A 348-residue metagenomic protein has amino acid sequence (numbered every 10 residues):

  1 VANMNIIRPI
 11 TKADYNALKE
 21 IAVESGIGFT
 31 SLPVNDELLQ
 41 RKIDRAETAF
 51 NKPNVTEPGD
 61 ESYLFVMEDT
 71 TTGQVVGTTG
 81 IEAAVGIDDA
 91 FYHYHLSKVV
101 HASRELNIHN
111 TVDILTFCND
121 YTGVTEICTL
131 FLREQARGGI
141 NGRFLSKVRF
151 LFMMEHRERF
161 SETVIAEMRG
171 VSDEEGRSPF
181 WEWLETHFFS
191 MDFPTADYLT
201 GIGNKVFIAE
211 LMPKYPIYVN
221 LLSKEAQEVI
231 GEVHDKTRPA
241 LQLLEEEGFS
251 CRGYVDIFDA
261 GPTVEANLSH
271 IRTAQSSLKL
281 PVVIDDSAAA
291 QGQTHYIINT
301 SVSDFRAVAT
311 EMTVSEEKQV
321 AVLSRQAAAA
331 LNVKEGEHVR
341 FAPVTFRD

Functional and structural regions predicted by a protein language model:
I6-L18, S31: A short beta-loop-alpha structural element at the N-terminal edge of CoA-dependent acyl/N-acetyltransferase catalytic
E20-D36, A49, P53-T56: Helix-loop element at the rim of GNAT/NAT acetyltransferase active sites that forms part of the acceptor-substrate
D44-V66: A short helix-loop-beta-strand connector motif used in the catalytic cores of GNAT acetyltransferases and, in some
L64-V66, G73-E82, E126: Conserved beta-strand in the GNAT
G80-T129, F188, P194-I202, M212: Conserved acyl-donor/pantetheine-binding loop and adjacent beta-alpha core of acyl/acetyltransferases and related
N110-T111, T129-L132, R137-M153: Conserved acetyl-CoA-binding loop-helix of GNAT-fold acetyltransferases
Y218-D286: Anionic-ligand-binding alpha/beta catalytic cores of soluble enzymes and soluble regulatory domains that recognize
T310-G336: Short beta-strand-centered segments at strand-helix junctions
